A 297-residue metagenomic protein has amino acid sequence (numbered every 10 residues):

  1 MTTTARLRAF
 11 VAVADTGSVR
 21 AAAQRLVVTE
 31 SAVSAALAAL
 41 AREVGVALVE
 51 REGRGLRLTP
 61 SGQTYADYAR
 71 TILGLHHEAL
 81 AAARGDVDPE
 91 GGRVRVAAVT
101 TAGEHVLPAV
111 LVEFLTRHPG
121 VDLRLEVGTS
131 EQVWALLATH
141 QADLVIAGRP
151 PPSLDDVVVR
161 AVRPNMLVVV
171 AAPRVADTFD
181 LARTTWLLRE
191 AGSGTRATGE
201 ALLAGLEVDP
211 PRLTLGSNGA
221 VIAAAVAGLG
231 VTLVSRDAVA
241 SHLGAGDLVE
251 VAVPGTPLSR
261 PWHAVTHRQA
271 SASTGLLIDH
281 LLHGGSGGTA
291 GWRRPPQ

Functional and structural regions predicted by a protein language model:
V11-T29: Short helix-boundary/capping micro-motifs
A22, L40-A41, F114: Conserved amphipathic alpha-helical core elements
A41-L58: A short LG(V/I)-centered, amphipathic sequence patch enriched for acidic residue(s) preceding the LG motif
G91-S153: Central regulatory/effector-binding core of bacterial HTH transcription factors
T129-V133, Q141, G199, L206-V251: Hydrophobic hinge/microswitch elements
G148, T184-E207, T274-D279, G288-P296: Secondary-structure junction motif
D156-A191, A197, A201: Flexible hinge/capping segments at coil-to-helix
V253-Q297: A late-sequence structural motif
